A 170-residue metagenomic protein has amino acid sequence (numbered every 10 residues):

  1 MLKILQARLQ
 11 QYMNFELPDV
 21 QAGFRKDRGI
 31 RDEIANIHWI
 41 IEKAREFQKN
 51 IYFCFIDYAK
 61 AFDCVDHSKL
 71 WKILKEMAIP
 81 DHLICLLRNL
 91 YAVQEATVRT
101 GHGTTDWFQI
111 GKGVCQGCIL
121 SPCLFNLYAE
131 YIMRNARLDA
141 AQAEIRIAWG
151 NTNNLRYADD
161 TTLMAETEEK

Functional and structural regions predicted by a protein language model:
M1-K170: Nucleotidyl polymerases of mobile genetic elements and RNA viruses
